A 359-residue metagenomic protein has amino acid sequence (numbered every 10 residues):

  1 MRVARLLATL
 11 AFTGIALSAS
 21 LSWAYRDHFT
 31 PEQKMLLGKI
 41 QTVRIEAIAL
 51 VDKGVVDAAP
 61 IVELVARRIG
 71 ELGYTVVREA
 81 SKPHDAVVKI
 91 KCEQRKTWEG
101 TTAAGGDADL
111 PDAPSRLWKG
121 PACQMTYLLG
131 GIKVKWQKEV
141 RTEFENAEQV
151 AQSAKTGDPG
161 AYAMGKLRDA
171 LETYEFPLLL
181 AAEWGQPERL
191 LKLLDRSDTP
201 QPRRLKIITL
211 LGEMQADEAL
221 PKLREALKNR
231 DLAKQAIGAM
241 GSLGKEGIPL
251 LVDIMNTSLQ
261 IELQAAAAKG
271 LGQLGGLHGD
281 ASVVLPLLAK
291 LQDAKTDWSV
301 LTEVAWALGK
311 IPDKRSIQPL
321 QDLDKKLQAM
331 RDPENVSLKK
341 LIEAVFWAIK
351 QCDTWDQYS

Functional and structural regions predicted by a protein language model:
M1-L6: Positively charged n-region of N-terminal signal peptides that target proteins for export
A8-A19: Bacterial N-terminal signal peptides
A24-L36, G131-P202, K206-T209: C-terminal/domain-edge helix-coil "capping" segments
Q41-C92: N-terminal segment of the mature soluble domain
D52-E63, A154-A161, W184, D198-P202 (+6 more regions): Soluble non-cytosolic domains of exported or imported proteins
K89-Q137: Surface-exposed short loop/turn segments
D169-A181, P202-A216, P221-K228, A233-T257 (+4 more regions): Structural detector for internal amphipathic alpha-helices that build alpha-solenoid repeat scaffolds
R189-L193, K222-R224, L250-D253, V284-L288 (+1 more regions): Buried hydrophobic core positions in alpha-solenoid tandem helical repeats
